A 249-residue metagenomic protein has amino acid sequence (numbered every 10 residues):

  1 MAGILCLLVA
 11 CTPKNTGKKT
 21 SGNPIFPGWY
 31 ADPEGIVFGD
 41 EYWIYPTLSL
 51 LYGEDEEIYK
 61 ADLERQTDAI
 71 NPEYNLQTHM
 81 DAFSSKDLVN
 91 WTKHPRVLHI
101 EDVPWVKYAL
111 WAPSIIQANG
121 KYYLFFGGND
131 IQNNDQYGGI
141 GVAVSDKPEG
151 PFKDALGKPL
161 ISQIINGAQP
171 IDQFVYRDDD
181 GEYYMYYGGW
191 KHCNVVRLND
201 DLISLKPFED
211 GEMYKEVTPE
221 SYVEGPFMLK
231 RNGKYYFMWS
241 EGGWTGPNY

Functional and structural regions predicted by a protein language model:
M1-L8: Bacterial N-terminal signal peptides
C11-Y249: Carbohydrate-active catalytic/glycan-binding domains of CAZyme proteins, especially the secreted or lumenal ectodomains
